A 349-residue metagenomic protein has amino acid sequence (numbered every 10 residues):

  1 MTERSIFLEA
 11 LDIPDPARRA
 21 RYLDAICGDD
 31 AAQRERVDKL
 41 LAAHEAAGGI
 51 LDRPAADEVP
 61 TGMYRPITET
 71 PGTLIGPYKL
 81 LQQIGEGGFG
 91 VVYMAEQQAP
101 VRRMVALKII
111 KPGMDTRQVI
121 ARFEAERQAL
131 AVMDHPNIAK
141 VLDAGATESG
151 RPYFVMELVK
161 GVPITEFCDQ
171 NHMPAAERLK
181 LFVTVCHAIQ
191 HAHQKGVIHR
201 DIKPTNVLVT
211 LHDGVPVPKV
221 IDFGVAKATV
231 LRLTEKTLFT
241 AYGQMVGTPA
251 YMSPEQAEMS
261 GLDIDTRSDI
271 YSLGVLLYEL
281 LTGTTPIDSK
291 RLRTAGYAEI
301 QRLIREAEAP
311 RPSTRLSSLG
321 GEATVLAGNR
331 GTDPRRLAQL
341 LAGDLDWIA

Functional and structural regions predicted by a protein language model:
M1-I26: Eukaryotic low-complexity, mixed-charge intrinsically disordered interaction/regulatory segments enriched in acidic
T2-E3, R18-R19, R103-A106, L345: N-terminal alpha-helical segment
L11, Y64-L326, L341: Conserved ATP-binding/catalytic core of the eukaryotic-like protein kinase fold, especially serine/threonine kinases
R19-R21, E35-R36, G49-R53, D288-K290 (+1 more regions): Short, hydrophobic secondary-structure boundary micro-motifs
A32-E58: Structured, non-catalytic alpha/beta "coupling" segments that mediate domain-domain communication and provide generic
L326-R335: Short hinge/gating elements
L340-A349: Conserved C-terminal C-lobe helix
